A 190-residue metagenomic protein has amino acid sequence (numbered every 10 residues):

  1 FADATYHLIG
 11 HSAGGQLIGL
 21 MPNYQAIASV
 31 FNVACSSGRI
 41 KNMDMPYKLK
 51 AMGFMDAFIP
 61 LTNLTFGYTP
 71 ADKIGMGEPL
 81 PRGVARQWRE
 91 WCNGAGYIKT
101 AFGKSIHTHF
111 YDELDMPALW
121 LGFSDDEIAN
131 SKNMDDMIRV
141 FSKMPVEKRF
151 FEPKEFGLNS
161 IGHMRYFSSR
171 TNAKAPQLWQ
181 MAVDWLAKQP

Functional and structural regions predicted by a protein language model:
F1-T5: Conserved acidic catalytic loop of the alpha/beta-hydrolase fold
I9-G96: Alpha/beta-hydrolase-fold enzymes
Y24-A26, Y111-D115, V140-K143: Short, conserved loop/helix-junction motifs that constitute active-site signature segments in enzyme catalytic cores
W91-F110, M116: Active-site nucleophile elbow and catalytic-triad environment of alpha/beta-hydrolase enzymes
L114, W120-G122: Short beta-strand/loop motif that positions the catalytic acidic residue of the alpha/beta-hydrolase fold
M116, A129-V140: Short alpha-helix in the alpha/beta-hydrolase fold that links the catalytic acid
S124-D126: Acidic beta-to-alpha connecting loop that harbors the catalytic carboxylate
E147, F151-P190: Catalytic active-site module of serine/aspartate enzymes centered on a nucleophile-bearing elbow/loop
